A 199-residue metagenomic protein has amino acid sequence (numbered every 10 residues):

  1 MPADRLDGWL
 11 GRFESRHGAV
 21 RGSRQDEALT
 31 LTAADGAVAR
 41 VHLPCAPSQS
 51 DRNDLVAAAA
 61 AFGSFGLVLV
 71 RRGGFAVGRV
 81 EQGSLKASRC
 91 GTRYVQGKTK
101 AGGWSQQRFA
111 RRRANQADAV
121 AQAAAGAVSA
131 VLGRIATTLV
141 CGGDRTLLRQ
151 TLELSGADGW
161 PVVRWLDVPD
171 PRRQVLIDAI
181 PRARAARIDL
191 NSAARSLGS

Functional and structural regions predicted by a protein language model:
M1-S199: Terminal alpha-helical anchor/extension segments at protein ends
